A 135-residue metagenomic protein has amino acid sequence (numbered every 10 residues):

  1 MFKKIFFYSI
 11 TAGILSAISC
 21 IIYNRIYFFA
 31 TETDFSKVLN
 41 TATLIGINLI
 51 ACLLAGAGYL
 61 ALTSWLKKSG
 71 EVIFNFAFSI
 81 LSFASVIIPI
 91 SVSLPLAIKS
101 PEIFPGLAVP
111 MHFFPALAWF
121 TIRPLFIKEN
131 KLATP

Functional and structural regions predicted by a protein language model:
M1-A30, I47: N-terminal signal-anchor transmembrane alpha-helix
I5-S19, V109-P135: Membrane-water interface at the C-terminal end of transmembrane alpha helices
S16-S19, S79-I90: Aromatic-anchored segments of alpha-helical transmembrane domains
C20-F28, Y59, T63, K67 (+2 more regions): Membrane-water interface at transmembrane helix exits
F29-K37, L96-E102: Membrane-interface interhelical loops and short amphipathic "cap" helices that link adjacent transmembrane segments
S36-L53: A loop-to-helix transmembrane entry motif
A57-S82: Loop-to-transmembrane helix junctions at the membrane interface
I87-G106: Membrane-helix boundary connector in multi-pass membrane proteins
